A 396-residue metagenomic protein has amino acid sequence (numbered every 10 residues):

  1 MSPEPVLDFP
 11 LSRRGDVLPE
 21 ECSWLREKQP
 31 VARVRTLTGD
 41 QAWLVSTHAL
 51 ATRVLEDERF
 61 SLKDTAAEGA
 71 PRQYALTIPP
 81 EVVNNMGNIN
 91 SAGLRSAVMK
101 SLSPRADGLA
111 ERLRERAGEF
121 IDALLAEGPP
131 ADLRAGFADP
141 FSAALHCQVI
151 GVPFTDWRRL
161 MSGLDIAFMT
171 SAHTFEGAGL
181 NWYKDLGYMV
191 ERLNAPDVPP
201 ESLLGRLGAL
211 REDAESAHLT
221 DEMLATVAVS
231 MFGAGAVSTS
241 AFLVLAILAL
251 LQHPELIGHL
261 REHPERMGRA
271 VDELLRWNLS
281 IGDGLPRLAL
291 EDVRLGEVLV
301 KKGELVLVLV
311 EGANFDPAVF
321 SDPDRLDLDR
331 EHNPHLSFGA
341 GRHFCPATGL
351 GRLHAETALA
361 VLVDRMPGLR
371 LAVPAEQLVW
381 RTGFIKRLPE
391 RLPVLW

Functional and structural regions predicted by a protein language model:
M1-W396: Cytochrome P450
